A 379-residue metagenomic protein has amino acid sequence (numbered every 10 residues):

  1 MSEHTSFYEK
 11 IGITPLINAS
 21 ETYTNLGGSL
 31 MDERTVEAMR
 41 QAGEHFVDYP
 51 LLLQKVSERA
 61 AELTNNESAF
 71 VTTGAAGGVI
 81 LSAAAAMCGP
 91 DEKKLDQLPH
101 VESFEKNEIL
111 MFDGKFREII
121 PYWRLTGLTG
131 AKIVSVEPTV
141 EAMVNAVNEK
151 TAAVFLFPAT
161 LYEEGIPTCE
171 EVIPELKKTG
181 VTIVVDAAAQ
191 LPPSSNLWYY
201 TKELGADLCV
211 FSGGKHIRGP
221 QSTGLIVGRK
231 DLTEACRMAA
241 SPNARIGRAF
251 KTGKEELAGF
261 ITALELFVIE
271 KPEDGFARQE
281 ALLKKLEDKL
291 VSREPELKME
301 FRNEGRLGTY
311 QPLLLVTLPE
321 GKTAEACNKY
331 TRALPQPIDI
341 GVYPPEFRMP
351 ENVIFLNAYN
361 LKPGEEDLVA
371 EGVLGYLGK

Functional and structural regions predicted by a protein language model:
E3-L26, L30-M31, S57-T72, A76-V268 (+8 more regions): Conserved PLP-enzyme active-site core in the AAT-like
F7, L290-G372: Conserved C-terminal alpha-helix-loop-beta "cap" of PLP-dependent enzymes that closes/shapes the active-site mouth
F7-N18, Y23-R40, V47-K55, G308 (+2 more regions): N-terminal glycine-rich anion-binding loops that anchor highly charged ligand groups
R40-E44, E265-V268: Regular secondary-structure segments
F46, L161-Y162, K362-P363: Short strand->helix junction
Y49-Q54, S68-A69, G247-K251, E270-Q279 (+2 more regions): Flexible, glycine/charged-enriched surface loops at secondary-structure junctions
G375-K379: Generic C-terminal helix-cap and adjacent flexible tail
